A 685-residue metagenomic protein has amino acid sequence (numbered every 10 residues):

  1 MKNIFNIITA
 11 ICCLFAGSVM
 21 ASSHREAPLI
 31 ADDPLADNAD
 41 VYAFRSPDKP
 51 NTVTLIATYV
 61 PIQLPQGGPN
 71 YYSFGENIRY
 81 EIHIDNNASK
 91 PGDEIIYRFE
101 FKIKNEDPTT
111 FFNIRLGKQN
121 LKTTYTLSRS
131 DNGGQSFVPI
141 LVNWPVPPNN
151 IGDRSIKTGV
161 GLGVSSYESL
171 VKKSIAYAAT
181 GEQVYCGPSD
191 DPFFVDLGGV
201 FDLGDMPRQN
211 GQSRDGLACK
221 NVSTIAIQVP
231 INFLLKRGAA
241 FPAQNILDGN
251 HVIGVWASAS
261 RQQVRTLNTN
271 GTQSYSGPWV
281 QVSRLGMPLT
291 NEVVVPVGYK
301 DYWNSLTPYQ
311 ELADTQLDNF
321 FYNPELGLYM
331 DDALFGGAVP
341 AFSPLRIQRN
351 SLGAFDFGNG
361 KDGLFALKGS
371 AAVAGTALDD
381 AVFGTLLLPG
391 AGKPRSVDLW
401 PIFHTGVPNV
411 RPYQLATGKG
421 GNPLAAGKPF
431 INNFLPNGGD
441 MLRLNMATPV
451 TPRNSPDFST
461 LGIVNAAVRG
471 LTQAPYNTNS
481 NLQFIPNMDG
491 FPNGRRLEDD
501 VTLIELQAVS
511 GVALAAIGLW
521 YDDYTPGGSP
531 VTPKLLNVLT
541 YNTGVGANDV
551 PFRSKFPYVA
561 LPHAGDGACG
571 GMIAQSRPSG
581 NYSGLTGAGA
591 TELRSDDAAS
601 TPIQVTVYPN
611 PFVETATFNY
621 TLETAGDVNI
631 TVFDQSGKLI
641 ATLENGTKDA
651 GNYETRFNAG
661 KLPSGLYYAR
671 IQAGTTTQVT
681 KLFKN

Functional and structural regions predicted by a protein language model:
K2-A10: Sec-dependent signal peptide recognition, specifically the positively charged N-region followed immediately by
F5-N6, I227, T617, K681: Intrinsically disordered, low-complexity segments enriched in glycine/proline and serine/threonine
I8-T9, A39, F556, P663: Secretory pathway export signals and precursors
A10, D32, Y71, G216 (+8 more regions): Residues embedded in well-ordered secondary-structure elements
A16-S18: N-terminal signal peptide c-region/cleavage motif recognized by signal peptidases
A21-G587: Surface-exposed extracytoplasmic segments
E592-Y608, F612-N685: C-terminal outer-membrane/trafficking sorting elements
